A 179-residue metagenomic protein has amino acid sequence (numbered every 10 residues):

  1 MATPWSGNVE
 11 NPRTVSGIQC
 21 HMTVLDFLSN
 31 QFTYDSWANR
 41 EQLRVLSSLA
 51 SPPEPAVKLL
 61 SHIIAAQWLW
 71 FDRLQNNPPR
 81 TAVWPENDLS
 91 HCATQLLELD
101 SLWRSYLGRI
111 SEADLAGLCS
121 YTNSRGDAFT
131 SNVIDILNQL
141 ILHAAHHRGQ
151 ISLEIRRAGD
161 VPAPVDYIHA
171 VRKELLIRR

Functional and structural regions predicted by a protein language model:
V15-G17: Small, basic N-terminal interaction modules of short regulatory proteins
S29-P85, S124-R179: Short, contiguous alpha-helical
P79-C119: Helix-adjacent hinge/juxtasegments
